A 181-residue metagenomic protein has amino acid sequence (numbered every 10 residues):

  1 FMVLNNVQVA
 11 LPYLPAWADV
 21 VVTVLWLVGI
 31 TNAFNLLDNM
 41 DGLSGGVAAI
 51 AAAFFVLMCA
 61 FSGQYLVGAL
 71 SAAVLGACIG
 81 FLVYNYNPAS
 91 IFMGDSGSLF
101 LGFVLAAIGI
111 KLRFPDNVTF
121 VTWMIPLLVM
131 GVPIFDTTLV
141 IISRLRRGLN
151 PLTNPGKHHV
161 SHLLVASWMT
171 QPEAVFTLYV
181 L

Functional and structural regions predicted by a protein language model:
F1-P15: Transmembrane alpha-helix boundary signature
V9-L11, T31, N35, D136-R144: Short helical (or helix-break) motifs at transmembrane helix termini and adjacent helical loops in multi-pass membrane
Y13-V21, T119-T122: Juxtamembrane helix-entry segments on the extracytoplasmic side of multipass membrane proteins
A18-L25, A49-I50: Transmembrane helical cores of multi-pass secondary ion antiporters/exchangers
L25-N32, M130, I134: Hydrophobic alpha-helical membrane-associated segments
T31-N32, D41-S44: PRPP/pyrophosphate-binding module of the type I phosphoribosyltransferase fold
G45-L181: Alpha-helical transmembrane segments
